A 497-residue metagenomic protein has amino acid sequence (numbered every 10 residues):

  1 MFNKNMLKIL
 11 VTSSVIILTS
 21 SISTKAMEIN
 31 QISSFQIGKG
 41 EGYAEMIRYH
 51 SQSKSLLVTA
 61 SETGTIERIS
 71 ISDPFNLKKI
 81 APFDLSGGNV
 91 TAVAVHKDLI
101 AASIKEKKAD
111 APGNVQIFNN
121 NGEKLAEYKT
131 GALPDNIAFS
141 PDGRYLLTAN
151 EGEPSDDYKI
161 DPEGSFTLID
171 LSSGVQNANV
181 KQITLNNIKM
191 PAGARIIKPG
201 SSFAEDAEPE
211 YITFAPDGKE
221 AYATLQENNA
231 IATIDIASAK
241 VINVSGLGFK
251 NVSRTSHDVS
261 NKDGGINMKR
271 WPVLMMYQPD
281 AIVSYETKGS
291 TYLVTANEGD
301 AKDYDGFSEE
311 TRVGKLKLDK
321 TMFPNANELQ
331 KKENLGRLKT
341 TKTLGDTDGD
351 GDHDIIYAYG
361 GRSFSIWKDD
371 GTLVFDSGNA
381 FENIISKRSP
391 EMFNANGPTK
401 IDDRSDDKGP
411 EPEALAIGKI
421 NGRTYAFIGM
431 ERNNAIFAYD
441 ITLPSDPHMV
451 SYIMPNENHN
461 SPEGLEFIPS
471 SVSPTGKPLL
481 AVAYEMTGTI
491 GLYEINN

Functional and structural regions predicted by a protein language model:
M1-V11: Bacterial N-terminal signal peptides that target proteins for export
N3-K4, I16, G248: Generic hydrophobic-segment detector
N5-M6, L18, G113: Residues at the start of alpha-helices and the adjacent loop-to-helix junctions
L10-S20: Bacterial N-terminal signal peptides
I22-A26: Sec/Tat signal peptide C-region and signal peptidase I cleavage site
M27-N497: Beta-sheet-rich non-transmembrane sensory/scaffold domains
